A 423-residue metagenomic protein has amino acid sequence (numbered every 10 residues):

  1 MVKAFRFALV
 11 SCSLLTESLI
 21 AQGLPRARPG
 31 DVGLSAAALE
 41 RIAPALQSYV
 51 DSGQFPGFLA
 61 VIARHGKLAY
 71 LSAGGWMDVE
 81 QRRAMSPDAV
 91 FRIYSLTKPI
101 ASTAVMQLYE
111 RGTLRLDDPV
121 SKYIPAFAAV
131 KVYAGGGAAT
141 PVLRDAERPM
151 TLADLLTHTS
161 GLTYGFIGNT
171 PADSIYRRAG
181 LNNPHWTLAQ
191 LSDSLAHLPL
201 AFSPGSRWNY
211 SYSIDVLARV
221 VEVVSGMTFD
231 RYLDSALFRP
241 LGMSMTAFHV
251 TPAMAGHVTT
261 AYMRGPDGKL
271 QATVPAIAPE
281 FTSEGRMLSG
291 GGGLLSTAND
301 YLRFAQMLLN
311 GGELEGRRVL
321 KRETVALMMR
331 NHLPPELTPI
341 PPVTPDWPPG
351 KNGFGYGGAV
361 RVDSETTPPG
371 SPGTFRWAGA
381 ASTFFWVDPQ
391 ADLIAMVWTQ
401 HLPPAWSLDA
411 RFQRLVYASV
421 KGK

Functional and structural regions predicted by a protein language model:
M1-K3: N-terminal secretory signal peptides that target proteins for export/translocation
R6-S18: Bacterial N-terminal signal peptides
A21-G23: Boundary at the C-terminal end of the N-terminal hydrophobic targeting segment
A27-I93, T113-R115, A129-P141, W406 (+1 more regions): Short, conserved catalytic-motif segment at the N-terminal edge
E40-Q47, G66-L68, F91-I124, A128-A129 (+3 more regions): Active-site SXXK
G75-M77, I277, H401: A generic structural motif
K122-P125, A129-P369: Short, surface-exposed loop or secondary-structure junction motifs that flank catalytic or metal-binding residues
F384-V387, D392-H401: Short, well-ordered beta-strand elements
